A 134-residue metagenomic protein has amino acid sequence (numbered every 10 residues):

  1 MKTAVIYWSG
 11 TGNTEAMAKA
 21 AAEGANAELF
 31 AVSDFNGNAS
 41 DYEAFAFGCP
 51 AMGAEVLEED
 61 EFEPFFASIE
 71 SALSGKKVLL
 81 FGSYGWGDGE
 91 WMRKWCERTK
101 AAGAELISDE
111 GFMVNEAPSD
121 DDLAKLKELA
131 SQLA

Functional and structural regions predicted by a protein language model:
T3, S9-V32, G37-A134: FMN-binding flavodoxin-like domain, especially the glycine-rich phosphate-binding loop
